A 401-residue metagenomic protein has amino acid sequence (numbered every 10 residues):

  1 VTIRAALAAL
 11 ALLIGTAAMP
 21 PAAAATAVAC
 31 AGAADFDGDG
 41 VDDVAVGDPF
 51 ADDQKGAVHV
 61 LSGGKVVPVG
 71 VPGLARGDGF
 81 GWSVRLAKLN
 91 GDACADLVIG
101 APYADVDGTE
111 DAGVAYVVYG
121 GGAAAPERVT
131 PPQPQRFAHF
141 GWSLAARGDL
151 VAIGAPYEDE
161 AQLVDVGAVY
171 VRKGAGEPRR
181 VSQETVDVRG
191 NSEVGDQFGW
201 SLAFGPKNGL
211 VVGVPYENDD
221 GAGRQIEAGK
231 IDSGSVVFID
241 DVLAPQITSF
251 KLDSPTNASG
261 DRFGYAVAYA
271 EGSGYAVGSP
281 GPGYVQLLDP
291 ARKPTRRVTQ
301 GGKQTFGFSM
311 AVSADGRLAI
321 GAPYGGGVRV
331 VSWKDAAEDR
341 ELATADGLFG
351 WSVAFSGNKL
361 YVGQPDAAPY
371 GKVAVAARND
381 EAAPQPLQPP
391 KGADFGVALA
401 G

Functional and structural regions predicted by a protein language model:
V1-A25: Secretory targeting and sorting signals
A24-G401: Conserved beta-strand/short-helix segments that make up beta-rich extracellular adhesion/recognition modules
